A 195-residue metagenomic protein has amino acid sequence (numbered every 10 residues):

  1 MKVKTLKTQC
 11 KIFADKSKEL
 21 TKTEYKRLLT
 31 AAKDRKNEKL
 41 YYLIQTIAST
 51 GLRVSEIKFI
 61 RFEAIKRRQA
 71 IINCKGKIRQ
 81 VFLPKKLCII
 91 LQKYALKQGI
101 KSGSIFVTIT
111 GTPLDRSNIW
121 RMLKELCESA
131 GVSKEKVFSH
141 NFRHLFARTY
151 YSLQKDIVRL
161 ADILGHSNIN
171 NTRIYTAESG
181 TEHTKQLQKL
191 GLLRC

Functional and structural regions predicted by a protein language model:
M1-I12, K16-K18, G191-C195: C-terminal secondary-structure termini that scaffold catalytic or DNA-interacting sites
L20-T50, V54: Basic, Lys/Arg- and aromatic-enriched nucleic-acid-binding interface segment
Y25, L40-Y41, R116, W120 (+2 more regions): Short, leucine-enriched amphipathic alpha-helices that occur as contiguous helical runs
T30, F59, R67, I174-A177 (+1 more regions): Phosphate-coordinating loops and pocket residues in cytosolic domains that bind phosphorylated ligands
Q45, S49, R143-H166, I174: C-terminal catalytic core of tyrosine-transesterase DNA break-rejoin enzymes
T50, V54-S55, F59-I90: Conserved tyrosine-mediated DNA breakage-rejoining catalytic core shared by Y-recombinases
C74-K93, G103-K124: C-terminal catalytic core of Y-nucleophile DNA break-rejoin enzymes
K75, L164, I169-K189: Catalytic-site neighborhood detector that most strongly recognizes the C-terminal catalytic loop/helix of tyrosine
